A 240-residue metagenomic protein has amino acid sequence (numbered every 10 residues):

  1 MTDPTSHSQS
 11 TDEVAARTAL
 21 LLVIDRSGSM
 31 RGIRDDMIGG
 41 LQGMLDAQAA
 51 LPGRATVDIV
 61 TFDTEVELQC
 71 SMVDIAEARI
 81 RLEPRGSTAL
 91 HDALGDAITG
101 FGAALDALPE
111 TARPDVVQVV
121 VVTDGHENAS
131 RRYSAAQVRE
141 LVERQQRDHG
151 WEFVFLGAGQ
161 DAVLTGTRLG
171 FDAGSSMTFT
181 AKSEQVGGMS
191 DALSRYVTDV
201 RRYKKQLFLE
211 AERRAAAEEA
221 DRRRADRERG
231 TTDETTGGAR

Functional and structural regions predicted by a protein language model:
M1-R240: Acidic, low-complexity intrinsically disordered regions
